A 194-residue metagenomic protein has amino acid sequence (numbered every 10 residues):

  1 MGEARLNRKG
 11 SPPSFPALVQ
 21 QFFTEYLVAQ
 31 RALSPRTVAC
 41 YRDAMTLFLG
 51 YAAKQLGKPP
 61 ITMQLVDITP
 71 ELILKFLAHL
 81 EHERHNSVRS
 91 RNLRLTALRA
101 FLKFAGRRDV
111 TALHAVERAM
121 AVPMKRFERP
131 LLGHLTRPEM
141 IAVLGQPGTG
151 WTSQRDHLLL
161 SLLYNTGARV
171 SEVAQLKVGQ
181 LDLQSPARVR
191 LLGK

Functional and structural regions predicted by a protein language model:
M1-K194: Conserved catalytic core of the tyrosine transesterase superfamily
